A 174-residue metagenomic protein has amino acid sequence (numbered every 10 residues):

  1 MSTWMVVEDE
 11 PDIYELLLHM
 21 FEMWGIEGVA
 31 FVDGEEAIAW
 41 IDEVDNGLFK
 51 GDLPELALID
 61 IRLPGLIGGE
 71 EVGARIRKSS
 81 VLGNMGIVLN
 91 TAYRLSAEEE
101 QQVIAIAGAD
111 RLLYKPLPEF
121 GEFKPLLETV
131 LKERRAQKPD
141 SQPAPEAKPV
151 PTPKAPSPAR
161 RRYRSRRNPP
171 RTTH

Functional and structural regions predicted by a protein language model:
E8: Conserved acidic carboxylate
P11-E36: Two-component/phosphorelay signaling modules centered on CheY-like receiver
A30-L56: Acidic, metal-coordinating helix/loop segments flanking the phosphotransfer/catalytic sites of two-component signaling
D52-E55, V81-V88: His-Asp phosphorelay/catalytic-motif detector in bacterial-type signaling
D60-R62: Active-site residues of response regulator receiver
E70-G83: Short amphipathic alpha-helix used as the core "switch/output" element in two-component signaling
N90-A92: Hydrophobic/aromatic residues positioned on beta-strands within the core alpha/beta folds
E122, L126-E146: The C-terminal output helix
